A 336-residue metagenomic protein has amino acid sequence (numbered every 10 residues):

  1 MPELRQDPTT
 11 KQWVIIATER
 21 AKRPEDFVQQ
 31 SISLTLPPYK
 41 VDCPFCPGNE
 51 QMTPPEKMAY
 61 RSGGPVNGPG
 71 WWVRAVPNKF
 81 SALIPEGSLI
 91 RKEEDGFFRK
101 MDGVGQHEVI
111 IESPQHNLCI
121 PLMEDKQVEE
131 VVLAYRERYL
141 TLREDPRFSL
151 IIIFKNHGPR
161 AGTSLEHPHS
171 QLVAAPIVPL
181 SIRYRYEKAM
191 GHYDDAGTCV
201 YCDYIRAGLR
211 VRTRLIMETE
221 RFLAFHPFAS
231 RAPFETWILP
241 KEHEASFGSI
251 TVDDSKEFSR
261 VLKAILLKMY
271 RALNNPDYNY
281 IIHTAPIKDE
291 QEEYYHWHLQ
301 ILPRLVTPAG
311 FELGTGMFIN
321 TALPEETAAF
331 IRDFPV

Functional and structural regions predicted by a protein language model:
M1-V336: HIT superfamily nucleotide-processing domains
